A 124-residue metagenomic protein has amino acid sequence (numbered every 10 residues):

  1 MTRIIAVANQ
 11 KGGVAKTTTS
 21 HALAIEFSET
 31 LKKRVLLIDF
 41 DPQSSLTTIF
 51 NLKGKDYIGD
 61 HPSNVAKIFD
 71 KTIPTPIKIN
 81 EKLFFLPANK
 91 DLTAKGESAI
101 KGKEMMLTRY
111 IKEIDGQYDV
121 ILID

Functional and structural regions predicted by a protein language model:
M1-I123: P-loop NTP-binding core
